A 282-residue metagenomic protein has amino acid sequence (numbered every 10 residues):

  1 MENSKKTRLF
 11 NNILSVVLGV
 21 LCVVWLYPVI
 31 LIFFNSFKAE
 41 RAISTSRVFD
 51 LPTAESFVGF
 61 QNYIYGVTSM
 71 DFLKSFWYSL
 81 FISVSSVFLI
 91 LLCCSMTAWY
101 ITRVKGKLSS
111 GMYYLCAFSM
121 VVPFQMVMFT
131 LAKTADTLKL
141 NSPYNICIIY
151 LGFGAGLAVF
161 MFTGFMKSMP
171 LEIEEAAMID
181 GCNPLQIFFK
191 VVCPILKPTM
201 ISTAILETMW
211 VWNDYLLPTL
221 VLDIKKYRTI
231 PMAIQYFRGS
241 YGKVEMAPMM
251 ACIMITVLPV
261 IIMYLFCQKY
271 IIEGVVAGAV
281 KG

Functional and structural regions predicted by a protein language model:
E2-G282: A structural signal for multi-pass alpha-helical bundles of membrane permease subunits that mediate small-molecule
